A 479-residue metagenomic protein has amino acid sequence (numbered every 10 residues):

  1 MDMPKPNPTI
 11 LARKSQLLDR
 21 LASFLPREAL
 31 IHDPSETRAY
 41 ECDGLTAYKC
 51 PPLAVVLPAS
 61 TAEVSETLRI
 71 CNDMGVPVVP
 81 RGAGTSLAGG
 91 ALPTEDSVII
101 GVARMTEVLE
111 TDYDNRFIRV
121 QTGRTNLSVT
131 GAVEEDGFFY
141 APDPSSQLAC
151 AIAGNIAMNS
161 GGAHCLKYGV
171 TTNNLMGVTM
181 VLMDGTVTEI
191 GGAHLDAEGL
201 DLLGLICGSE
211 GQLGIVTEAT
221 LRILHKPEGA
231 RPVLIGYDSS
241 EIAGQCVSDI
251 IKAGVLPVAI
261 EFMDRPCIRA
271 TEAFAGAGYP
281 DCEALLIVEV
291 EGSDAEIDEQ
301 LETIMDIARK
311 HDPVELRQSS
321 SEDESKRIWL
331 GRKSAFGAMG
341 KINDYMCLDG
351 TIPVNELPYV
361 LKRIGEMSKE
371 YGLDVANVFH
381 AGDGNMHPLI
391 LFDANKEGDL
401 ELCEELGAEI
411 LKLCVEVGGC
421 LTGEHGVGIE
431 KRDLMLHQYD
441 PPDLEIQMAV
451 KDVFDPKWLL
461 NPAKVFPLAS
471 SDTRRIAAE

Functional and structural regions predicted by a protein language model:
M1-E479: Noncatalytic alpha-helical scaffold of FAD-dependent oxidoreductases
